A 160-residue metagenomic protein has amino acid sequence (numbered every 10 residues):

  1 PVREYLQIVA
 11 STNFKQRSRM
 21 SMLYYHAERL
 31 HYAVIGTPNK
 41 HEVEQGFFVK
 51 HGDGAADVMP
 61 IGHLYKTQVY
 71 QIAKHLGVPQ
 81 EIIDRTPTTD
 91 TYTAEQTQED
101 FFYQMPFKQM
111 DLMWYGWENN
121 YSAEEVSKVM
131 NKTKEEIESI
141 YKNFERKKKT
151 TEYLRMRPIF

Functional and structural regions predicted by a protein language model:
P1-F160: ATP/NTP-dependent adenylation/nucleotidyl-transfer catalytic domains that generate, transfer, or process NMP-activated
